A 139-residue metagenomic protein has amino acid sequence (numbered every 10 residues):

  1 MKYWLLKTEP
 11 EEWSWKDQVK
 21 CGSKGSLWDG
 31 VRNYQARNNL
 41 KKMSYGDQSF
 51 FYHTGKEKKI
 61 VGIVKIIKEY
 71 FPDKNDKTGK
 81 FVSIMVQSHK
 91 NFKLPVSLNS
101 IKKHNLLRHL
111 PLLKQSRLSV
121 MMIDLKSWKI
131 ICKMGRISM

Functional and structural regions predicted by a protein language model:
M1-M43, S138-M139: Compositionally biased, charged N-terminal/linker segments
K2, K24-L27, Y45-D47, I60-G62 (+1 more regions): A generic structural signal for short beta-strands and their flanking turns/coil linkers
L6, V64, D124: GIY-YIG nuclease signature motif recognition
D17, P95-I101, C132-M134: Short, charged, solvent-exposed linker or helix-capping segments at domain edges/interfaces that act as flexible hinges
L40-Y52: Short coil-to-beta transition motif at edge beta-strands of beta-rich domains
Y52-K58: Short, charged beta-turn/beta-strand-edge "cap" motif at the junction between a beta-strand and an adjacent loop
V61-M121: Aromatic- and Lys/Arg-enriched surface recognition patch
V120-M139: Charged phosphate-binding loop/patch that engages nucleotide di/tri-phosphates or the phosphate backbone of nucleic
